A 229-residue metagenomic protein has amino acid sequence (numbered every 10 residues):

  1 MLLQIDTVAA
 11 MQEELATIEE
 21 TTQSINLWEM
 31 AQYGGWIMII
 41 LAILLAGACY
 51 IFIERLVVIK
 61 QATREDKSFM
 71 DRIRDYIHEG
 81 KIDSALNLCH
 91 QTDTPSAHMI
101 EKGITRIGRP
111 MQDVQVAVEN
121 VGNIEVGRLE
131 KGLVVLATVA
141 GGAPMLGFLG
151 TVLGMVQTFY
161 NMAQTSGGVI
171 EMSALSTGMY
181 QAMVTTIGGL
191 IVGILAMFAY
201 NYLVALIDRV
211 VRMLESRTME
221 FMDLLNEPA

Functional and structural regions predicted by a protein language model:
M1-L2: N-terminal hydrophobic targeting signals that begin at the initiator methionine
I5-S68: Hydrophobic membrane-targeting segments
S24-G34, E119-A140, M172-V184: Alpha-helical membrane-interface segments at transmembrane helix boundaries
G35, C49, A85, I100 (+3 more regions): Residue-level signature of catalytic and energy-coupling elements of molecular machines, predominantly ATP/GTP-dependent
M38-I51, A137-P144, V192-A196: Alpha-helical transmembrane segments of integral membrane proteins
V57, T63-L149, L153-V169, F198-A229: Predominantly long cytosolic amphipathic alpha-helical stalk/bundle segments
S173-V204: Pore-lining and gate-forming transmembrane alpha-helices of multi-pass membrane transport proteins
